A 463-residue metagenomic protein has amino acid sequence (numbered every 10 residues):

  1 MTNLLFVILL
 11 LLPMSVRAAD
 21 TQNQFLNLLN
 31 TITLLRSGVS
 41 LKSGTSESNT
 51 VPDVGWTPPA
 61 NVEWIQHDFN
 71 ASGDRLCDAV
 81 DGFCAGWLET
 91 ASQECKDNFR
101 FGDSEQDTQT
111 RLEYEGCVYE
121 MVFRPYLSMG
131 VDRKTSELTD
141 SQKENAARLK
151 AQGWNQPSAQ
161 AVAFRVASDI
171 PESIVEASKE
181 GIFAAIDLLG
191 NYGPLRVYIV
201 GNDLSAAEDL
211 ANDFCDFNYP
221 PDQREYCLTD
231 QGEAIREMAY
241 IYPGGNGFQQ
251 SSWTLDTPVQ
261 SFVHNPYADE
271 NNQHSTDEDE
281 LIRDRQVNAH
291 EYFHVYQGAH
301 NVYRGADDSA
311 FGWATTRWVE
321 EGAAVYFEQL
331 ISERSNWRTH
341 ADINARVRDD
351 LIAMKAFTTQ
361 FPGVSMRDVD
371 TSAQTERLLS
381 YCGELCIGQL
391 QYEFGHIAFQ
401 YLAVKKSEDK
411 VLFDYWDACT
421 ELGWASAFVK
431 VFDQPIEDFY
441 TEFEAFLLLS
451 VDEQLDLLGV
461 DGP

Functional and structural regions predicted by a protein language model:
M1-V7: Sec-dependent signal peptide recognition, specifically the positively charged N-region followed immediately by
P13-S15: N-terminal signal peptide c-region/cleavage motif recognized by signal peptidases
W56-R124: Extracellular/cell-surface secretome signature
F99-F101, P221-L255, S261-H274, V302-F311 (+2 more regions): Surface-exposed intrinsically disordered loops and tails
G130, R165-Q250, E278, R285 (+3 more regions): Zn2+-dependent metallopeptidase catalytic core
Q152-E172: Acidic/histidine-rich, surface-exposed loop or edge segments in extracytoplasmic proteins
P243-A356: Zinc-dependent metallopeptidase catalytic helix centered on the HExxH motif and its immediate flanking segment
G305-E393, W416-D461: Acidic/His/Gly-enriched intrinsically disordered linker/tail segments that often contain short helix/coil "MoRF-like"
